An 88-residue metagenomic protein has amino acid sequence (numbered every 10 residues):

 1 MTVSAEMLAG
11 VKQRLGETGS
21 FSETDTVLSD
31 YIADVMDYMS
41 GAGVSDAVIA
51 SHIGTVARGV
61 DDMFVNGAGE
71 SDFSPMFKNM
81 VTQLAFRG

Functional and structural regions predicted by a protein language model:
M1-G88: Divalent metal-cofactor coordination and adjacent catalytic microenvironments
